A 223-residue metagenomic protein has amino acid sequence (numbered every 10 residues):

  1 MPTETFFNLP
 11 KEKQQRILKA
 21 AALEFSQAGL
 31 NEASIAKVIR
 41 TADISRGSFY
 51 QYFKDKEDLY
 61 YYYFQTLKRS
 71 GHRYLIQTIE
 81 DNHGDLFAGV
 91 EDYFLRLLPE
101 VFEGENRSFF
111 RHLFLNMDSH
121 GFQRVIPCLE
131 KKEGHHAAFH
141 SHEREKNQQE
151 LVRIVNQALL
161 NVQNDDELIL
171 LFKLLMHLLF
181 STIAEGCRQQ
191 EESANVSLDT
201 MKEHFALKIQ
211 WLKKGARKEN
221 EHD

Functional and structural regions predicted by a protein language model:
M1-A28, I35-K37, T41: Basic, helix-initiating cap at the start of DNA-binding domains
K13, K56, Y63, L67 (+8 more regions): Hydrophobic/aromatic residues within well-ordered alpha-helical segments
R16, A20-A28, S70, Y74-T78 (+1 more regions): Solvent-exposed, amphipathic alpha-helical segments
R16, L30-D58, Y62, T66 (+1 more regions): Helix-turn-helix
Y62, Q77-R107: Hydrophobic alpha-helical connector segments
T66-Q77, F122-E130: …primarily DNA-binding HTH/wHTH and HhH modules…
G84, A88, R111-H177, E203: Amphipathic alpha-helical packing segments from all-alpha helical-bundle domains
R153-L160, F172-D223: C-terminal peripheral helix-coil segments that are non-catalytic and often amphipathic
